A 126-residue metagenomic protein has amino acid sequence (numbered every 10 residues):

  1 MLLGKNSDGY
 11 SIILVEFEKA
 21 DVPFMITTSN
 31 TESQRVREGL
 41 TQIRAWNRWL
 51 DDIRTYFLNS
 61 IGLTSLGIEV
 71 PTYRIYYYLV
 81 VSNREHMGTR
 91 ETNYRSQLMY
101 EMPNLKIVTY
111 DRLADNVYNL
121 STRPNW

Functional and structural regions predicted by a protein language model:
M1, S11-V22, W46: Conserved catalytic cores of phosphodiester-cleaving nucleases, focusing on short active-site segments
L2-N6: Active-site beta-strand termini and strand-to-loop segments that position acidic
G9-S11, I26, T55-S60, G88-R90: Short, solvent-exposed secondary-structure capping/transition elements
I12, Y73-Y76, L105: Residue-level recognition of the N-termini of beta-strands and the immediately preceding loop/turn
E16-R35: A solvent-exposed, charged loop/short amphipathic helix patch at secondary-structure junctions
N30-E69: Acidic, metal/cofactor-coordinating or nucleic-acid-engaging core segments within structured domains
T72-E85: Acidic beta-strand-to-loop metal/phosphate-binding motif
S82-W126: Polybasic (Lys/Arg-rich)
